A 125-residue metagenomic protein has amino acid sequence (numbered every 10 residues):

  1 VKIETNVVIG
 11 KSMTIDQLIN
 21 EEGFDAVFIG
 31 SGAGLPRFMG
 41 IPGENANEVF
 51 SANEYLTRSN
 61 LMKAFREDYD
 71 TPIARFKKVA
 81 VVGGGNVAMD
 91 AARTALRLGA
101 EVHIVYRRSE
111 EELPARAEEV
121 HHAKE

Functional and structural regions predicted by a protein language model:
V1-E125: Residues forming the flavin
